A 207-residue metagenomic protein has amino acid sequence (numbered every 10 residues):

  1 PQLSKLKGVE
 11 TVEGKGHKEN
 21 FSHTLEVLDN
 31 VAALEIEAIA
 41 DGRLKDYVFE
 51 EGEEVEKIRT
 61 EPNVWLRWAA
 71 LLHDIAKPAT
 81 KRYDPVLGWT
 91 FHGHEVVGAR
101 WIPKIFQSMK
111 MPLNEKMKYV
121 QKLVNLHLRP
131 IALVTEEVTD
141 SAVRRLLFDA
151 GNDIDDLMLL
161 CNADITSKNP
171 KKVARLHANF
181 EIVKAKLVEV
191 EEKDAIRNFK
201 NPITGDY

Functional and structural regions predicted by a protein language model:
Q2-E13, N30-Y207: C-terminal subdomains that position terminal phosphate/3'-OH groups for nucleotidyl transfer/ligation, primarily on
L3-L6, N20, T24: Long, contiguous hydrophobic alpha-helical segments, chiefly transmembrane helices and signal peptides
K15-E19, H23, R67: Short, contiguous, pocket-lining structural segments that sit at or immediately flank catalytic/ligand-binding sites
